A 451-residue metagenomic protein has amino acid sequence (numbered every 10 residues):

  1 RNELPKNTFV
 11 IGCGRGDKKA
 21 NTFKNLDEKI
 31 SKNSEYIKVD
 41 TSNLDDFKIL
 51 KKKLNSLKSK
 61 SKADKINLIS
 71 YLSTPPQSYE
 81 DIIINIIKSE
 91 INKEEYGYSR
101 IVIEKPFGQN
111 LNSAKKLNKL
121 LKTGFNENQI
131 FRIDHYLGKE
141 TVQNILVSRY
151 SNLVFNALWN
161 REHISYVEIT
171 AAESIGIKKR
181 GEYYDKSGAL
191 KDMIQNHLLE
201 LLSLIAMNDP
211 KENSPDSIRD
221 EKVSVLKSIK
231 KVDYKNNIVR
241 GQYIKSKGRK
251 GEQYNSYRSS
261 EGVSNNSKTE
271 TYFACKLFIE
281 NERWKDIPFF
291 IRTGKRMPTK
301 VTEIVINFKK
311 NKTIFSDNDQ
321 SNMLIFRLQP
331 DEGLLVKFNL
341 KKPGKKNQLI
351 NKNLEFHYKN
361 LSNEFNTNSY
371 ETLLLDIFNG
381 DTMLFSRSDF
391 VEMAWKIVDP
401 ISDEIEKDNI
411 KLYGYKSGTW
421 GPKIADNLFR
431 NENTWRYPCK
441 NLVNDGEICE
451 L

Functional and structural regions predicted by a protein language model:
R1-I103, F107-L451: Secretory/organelle targeting and membrane-embedding segments
